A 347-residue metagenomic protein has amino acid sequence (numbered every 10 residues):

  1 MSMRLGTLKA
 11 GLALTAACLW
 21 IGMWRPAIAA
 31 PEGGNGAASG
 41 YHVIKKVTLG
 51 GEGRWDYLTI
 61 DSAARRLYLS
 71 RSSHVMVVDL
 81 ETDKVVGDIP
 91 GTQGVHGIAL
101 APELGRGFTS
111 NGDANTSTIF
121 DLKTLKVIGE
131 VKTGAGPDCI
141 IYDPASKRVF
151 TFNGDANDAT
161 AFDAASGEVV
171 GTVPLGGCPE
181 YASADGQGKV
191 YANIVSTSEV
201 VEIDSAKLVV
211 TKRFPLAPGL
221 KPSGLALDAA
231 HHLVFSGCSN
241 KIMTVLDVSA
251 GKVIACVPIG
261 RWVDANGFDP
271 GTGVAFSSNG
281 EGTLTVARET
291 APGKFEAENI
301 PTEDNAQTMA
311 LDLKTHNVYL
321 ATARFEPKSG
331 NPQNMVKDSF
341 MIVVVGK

Functional and structural regions predicted by a protein language model:
S2-A13: Bacterial N-terminal signal peptides that target proteins for export
R4, C18-W20, R25-K347: Predominantly soluble domains enriched in secretory-pathway, periplasmic, or organellar proteins
